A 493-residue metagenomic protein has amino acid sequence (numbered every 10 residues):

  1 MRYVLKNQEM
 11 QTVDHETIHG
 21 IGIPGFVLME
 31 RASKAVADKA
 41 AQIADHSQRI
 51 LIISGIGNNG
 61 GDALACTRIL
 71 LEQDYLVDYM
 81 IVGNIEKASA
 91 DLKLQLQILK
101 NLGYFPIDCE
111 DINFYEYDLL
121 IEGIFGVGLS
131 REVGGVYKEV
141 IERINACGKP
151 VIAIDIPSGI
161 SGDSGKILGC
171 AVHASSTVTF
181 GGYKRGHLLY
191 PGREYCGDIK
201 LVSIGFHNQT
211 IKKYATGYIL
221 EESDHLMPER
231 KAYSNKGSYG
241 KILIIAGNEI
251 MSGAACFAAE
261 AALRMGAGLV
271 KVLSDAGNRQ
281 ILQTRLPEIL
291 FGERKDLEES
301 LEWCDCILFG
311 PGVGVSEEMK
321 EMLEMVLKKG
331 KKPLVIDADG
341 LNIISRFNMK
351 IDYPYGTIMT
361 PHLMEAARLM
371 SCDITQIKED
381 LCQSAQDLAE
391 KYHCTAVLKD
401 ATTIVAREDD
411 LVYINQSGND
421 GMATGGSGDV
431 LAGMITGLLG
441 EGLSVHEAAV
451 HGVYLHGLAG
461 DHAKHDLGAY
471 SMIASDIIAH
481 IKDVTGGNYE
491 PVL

Functional and structural regions predicted by a protein language model:
M1-D78, S89, S176, H187-L334 (+3 more regions): Small-residue (G/A/S/T)-rich helix-start motifs and N-terminal tracts that mark the onset
A37-G123, E132-I154, G330, D387: Nucleotide and nucleotide-moiety/phosphate-recognizing core
I85, G126-R131, S161, I167 (+3 more regions): Short strand->helix junction
L96, D118-F125, E302-V313: Small/polar-residue-rich loop-to-helix segments that shape phosphate-bearing ligand pockets
Q97-Y104, G126-R131, I289-K295, G418-G421: Short, structured secondary-structure boundary patches
D118-L119, I124-A215: Internal gly/pro-rich beta-alpha loop/helix module that stabilizes soluble enzyme cofactors or their anionic handles
